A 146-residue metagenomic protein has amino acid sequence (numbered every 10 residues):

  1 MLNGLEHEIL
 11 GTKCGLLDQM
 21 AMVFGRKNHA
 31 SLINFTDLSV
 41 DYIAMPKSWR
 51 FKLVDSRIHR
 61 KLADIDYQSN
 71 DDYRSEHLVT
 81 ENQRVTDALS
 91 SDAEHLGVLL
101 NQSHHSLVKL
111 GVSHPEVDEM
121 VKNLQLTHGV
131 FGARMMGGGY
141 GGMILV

Functional and structural regions predicted by a protein language model:
M1-I9: Contiguous, small/hydrophobic- and glycine-enriched helical/loop subdomains that border and often "cap" functional
A21-R134, V146: C-terminal nucleotide
G141: Glycine-rich phosphate-binding loops that contact phosphosugars or nucleotide phosphates
